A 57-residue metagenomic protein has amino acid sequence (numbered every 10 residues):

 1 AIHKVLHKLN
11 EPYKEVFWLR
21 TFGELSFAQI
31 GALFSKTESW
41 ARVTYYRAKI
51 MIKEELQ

Functional and structural regions predicted by a protein language model:
A1-K4, K14-E15: Pre-recognition alpha-helix immediately N-terminal to the DNA-recognition helix within helix-turn-helix or winged-helix
H7, E11-P12, G23-W40: Helix-turn-helix DNA-binding module
V16-R20: A short pre-motif secondary-structure segment
T21-F22, Y46: Short acidic-aromatic loop segments in the C-terminal HATPase_c
L33-Q57: DNA-recognition helix of helix-turn-helix
